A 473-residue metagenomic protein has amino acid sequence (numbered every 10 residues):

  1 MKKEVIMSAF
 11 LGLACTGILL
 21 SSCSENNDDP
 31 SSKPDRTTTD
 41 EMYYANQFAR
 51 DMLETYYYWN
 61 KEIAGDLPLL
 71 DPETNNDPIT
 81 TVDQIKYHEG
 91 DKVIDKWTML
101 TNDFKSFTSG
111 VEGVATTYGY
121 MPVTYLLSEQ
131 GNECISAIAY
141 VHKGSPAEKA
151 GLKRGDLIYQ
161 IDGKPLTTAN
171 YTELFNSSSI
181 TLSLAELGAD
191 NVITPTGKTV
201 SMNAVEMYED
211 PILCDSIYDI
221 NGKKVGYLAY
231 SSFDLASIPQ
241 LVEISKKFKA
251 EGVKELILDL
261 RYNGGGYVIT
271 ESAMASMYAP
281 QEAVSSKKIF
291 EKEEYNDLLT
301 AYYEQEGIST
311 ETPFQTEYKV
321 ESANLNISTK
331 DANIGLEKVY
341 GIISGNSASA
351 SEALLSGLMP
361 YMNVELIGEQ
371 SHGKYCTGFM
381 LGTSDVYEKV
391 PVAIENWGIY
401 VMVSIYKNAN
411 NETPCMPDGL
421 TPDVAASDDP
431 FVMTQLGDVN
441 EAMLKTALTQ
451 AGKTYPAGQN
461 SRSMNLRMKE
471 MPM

Functional and structural regions predicted by a protein language model:
M1-F10: Bacterial N-terminal signal peptides that target proteins for export
L11-C15: Core hydrophobic alpha-helical transmembrane segments of single-pass membrane proteins
I18-S22: C-terminal motif of bacterial Sec signal peptides marking the signal peptidase cleavage site
S24-E255, G264, T270, M277-A283 (+2 more regions): Flexible, low-complexity junctional segments that flank or bridge functional domains
L235-E255, G264-M473: C-terminal "post-core" interaction segments
L258: P-loop NTPase catalytic core of nucleic-acid-dependent motor ATPases
R261: Short strand-turn motif at the edge of the Rossmann-like AdoMet-binding core
